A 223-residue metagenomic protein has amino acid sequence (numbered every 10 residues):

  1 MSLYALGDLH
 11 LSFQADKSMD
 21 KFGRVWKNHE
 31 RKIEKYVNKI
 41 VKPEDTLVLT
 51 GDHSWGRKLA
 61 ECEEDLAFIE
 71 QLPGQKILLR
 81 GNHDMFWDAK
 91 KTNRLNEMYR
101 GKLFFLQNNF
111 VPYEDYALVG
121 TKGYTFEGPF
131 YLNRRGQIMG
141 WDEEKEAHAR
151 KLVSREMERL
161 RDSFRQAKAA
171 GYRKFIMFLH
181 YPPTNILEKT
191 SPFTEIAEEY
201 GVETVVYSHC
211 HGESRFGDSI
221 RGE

Functional and structural regions predicted by a protein language model:
S2, A15-E114, K189-V202: Core catalytic region of metal-dependent phosphoesterases/phosphodiesterases, especially metallo-beta-lactamase-like
S2-D8: Short, hydrophobic/glycine-enriched beta-strand segments
D8, G51-D52, G81-N82, H180 (+1 more regions): Active-site glycine-centered loops adjacent to acidic/histidine catalytic or metal-binding residues that shape
L9-L11, D16, Y36, I40 (+1 more regions): Conserved catalytic scaffold of divalent metal-dependent phosphoesterases
L11, S54-W55, P183, G212: Short active-site segment of divalent metal-dependent hydrolases/proteases that encodes the spacing between
L47, F175-M177, V205: Receiver (REC) domain switch-region micro-motif
G56, F126, S214: Short glycine-rich, flexible loops that bind phosphorylated cofactors or substrates
I77, P182-E223: Conserved beta-sheet core of the metallophosphoesterase superfamily
